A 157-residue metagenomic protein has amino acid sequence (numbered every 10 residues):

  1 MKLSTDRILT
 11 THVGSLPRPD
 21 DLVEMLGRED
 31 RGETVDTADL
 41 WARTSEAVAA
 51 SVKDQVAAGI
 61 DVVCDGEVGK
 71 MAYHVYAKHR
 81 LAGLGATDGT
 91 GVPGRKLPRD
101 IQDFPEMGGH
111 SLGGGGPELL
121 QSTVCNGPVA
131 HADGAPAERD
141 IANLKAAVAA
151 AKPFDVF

Functional and structural regions predicted by a protein language model:
M1-F157: Domain-level signal for soluble alpha/beta catalytic cores
